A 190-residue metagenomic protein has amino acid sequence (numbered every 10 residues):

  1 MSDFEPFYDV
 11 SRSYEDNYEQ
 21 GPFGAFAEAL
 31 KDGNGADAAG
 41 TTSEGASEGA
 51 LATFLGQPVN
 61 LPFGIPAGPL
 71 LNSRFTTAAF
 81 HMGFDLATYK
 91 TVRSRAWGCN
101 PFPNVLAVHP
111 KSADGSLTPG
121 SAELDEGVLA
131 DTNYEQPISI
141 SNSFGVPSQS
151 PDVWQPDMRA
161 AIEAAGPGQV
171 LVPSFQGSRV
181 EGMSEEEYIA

Functional and structural regions predicted by a protein language model:
S2-Y14, E19-F23, G35, T41 (+2 more regions): Active-site entrance/lid segments in N-terminal catalytic domains of soluble metabolic enzymes
L30-R74: Active-site-flanking structural segment that lines cofactor/substrate pockets
